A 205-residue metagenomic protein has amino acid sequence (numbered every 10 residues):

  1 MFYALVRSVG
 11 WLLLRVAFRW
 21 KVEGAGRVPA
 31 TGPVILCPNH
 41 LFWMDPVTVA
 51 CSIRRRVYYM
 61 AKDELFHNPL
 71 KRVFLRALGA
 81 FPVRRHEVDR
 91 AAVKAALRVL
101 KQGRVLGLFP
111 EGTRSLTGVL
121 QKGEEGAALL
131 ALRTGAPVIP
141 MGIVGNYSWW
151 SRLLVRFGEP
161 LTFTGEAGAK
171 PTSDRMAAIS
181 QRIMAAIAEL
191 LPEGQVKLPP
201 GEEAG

Functional and structural regions predicted by a protein language model:
F2-S8, R15-V16, V28-E87, A95: Catalytic core of membrane glycerolipid acyltransferases/transacylases, capturing the structured, soluble-facing
L5, A91-G205: Non-catalytic C-terminal accessory region of glycerolipid acyltransferases and related lyso-lipid remodeling enzymes
R15-E23: Short gly/ser/thr-rich secondary-structure transition/capping motifs
W20, V57, V155: A broad, low-specificity signal marking well-ordered, structured residues that form hydrophobic/aromatic
K21, H40, G79, G103-R104: Conserved functional loop/turn residues at catalytic and ligand-binding sites
E23-T31, P200-G205: Short secondary-structure junction/hinge motifs that connect adjacent elements
A25, L41, G112-T113: A short, glycine- and basic residue-enriched loop/turn that sits immediately adjacent to a domain's principal
